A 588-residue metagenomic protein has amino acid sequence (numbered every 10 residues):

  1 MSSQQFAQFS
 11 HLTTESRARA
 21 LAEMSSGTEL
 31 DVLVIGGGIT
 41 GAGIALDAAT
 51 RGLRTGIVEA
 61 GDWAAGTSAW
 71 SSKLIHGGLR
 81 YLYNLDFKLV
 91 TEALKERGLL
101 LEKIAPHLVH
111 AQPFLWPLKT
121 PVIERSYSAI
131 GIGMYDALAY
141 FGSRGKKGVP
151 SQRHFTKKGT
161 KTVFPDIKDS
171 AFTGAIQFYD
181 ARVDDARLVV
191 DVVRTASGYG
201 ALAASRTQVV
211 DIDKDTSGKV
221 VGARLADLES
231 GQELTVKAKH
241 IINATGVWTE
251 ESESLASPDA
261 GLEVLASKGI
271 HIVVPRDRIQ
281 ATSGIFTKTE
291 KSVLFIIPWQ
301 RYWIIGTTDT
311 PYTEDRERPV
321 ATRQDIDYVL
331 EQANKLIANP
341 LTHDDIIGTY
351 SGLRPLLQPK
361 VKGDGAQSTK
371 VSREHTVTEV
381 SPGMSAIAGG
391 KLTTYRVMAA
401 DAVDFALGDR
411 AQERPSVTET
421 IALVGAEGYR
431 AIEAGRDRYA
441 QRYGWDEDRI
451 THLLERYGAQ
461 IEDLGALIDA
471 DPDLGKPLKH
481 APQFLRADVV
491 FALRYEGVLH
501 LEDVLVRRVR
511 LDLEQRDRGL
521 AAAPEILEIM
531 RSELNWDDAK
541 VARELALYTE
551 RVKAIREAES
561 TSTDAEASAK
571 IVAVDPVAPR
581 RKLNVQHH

Functional and structural regions predicted by a protein language model:
M1-V32, D47-R51: Extreme N-terminal leader/targeting segments of oxidoreductases
L21-E23, E29, G61, H107 (+12 more regions): C-terminal accessory subdomains/tails of enzymes that are appended
T28-L30, S230-H240: Core beta-strand elements of the Rossmann-like FAD/NAD(P) dinucleotide-binding domain in flavoenzyme oxidoreductases
I35, V236-G246: Short hydrophobic core segments
G37-G38, A60: Glycine-rich Rossmann-fold phosphate-binding loop(s) that bind the pyrophosphate of adenine dinucleotide cofactors
A49-A69: Glycine-rich FAD pyrophosphate-binding loop
K73-V163: Dinucleotide-binding Rossmann-like beta1-alpha1 core, especially the glycine-rich loop that anchors the ADP
S205-V221: A conserved short coil-to-beta-strand element within the FAD-binding core of flavoproteins
